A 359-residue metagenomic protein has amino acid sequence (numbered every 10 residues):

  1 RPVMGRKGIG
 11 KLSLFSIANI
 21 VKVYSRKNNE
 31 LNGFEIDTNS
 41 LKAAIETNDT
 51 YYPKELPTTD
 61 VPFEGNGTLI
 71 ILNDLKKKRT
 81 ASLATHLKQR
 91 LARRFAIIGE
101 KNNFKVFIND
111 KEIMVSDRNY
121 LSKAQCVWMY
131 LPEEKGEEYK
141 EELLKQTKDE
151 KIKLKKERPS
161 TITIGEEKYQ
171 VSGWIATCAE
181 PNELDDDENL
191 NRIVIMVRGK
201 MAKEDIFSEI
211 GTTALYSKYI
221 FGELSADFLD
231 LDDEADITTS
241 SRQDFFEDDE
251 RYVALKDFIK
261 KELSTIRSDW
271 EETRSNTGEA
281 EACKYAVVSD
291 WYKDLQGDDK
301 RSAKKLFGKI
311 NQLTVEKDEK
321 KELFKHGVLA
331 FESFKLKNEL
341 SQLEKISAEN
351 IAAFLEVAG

Functional and structural regions predicted by a protein language model:
R1-Y130: GHKL-type ATPase core
G8-I17, V127-K140, E157-Q170: Short N-terminal helix-initiation segments at or just after the protein's N-terminus
I17, I36, P53-K54, S122 (+7 more regions): Intrinsically disordered, low-complexity regions enriched in small/polar residues
T38, D74, I108-D110, L131-E133 (+3 more regions): Surface-exposed beta-strand edges and flanking loops
Y51-T58, F63, E100-V106, E137-Y139 (+2 more regions): Short C-terminal domain-edge/linker segments immediately following a structured domain
E112-K156: Polar/charged, Gly/Pro-rich intrinsically disordered segments
Q146-G359: Charged regulatory segments coupled to nucleotide-binding catalytic modules in large multidomain enzymes
